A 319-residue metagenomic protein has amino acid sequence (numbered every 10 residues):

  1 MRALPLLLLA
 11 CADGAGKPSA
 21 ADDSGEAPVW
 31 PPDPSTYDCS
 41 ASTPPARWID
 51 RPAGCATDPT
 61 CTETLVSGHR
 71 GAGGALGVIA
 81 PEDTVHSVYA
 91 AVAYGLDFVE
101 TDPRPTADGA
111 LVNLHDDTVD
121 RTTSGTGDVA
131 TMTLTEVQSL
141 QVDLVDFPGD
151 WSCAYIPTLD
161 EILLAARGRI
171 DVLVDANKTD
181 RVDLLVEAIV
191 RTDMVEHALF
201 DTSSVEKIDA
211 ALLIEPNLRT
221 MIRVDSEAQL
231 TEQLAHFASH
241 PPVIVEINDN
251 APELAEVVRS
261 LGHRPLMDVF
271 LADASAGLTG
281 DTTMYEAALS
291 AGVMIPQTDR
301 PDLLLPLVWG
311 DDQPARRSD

Functional and structural regions predicted by a protein language model:
M1-L6: Sec-dependent signal peptide recognition, specifically the positively charged N-region followed immediately by
D13-G16, G25-D319: Phosphate-group recognition and catalysis centered on beta-loop-alpha active-site segments
S19-A20: A structural motif detector for short, solvent-exposed N-terminal "entry" segments of globular domains
